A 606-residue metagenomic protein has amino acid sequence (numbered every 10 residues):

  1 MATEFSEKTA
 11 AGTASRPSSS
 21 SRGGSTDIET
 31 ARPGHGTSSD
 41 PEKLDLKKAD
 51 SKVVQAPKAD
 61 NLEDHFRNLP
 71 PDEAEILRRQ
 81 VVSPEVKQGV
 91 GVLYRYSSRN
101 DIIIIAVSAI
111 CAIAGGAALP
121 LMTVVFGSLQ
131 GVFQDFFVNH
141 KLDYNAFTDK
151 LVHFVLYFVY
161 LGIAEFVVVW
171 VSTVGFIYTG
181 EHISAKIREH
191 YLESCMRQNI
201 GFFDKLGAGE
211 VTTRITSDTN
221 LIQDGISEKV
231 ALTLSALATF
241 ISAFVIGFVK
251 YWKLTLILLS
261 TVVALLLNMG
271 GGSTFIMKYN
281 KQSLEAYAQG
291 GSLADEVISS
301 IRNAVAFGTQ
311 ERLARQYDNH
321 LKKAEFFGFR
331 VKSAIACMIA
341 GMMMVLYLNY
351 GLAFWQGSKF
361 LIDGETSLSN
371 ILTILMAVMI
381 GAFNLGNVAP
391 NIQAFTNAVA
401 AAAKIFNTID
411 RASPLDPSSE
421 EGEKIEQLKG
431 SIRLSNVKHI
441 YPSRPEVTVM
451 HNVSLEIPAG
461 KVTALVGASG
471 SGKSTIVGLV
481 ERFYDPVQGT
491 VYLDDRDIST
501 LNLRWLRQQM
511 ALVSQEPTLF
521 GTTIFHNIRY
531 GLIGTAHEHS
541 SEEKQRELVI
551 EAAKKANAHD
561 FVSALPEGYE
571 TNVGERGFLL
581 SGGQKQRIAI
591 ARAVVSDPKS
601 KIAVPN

Functional and structural regions predicted by a protein language model:
M1-M122, V132-L161, S172-F176, G180 (+11 more regions): Membrane-integrated ABC transporters
F126, V169, A231-S273, E325-G386 (+2 more regions): A hydrophobic transmembrane-helix motif
R197-I200, N303, R411-P414, K555-V562: Hydrophobic patch in the ABC ATPase nucleotide-binding domain
G209, K281-R330, E423: Loop segments that connect adjacent transmembrane helices in multi-pass transporters
A286, N303-T309, A353, G381-T408: Cytosolic ends of transmembrane helices, especially the final helix of ABC transmembrane type-1 domains
Y317, I405, L434-N436: Conserved catalytic Walker-motif region of ABC-type ATPase nucleotide-binding domains
V331, P414-Q427: Pre-NBD coupling/linker segments of ABC/ABC-like ATPases
I425-N606: ABC-type nucleotide-binding domain
